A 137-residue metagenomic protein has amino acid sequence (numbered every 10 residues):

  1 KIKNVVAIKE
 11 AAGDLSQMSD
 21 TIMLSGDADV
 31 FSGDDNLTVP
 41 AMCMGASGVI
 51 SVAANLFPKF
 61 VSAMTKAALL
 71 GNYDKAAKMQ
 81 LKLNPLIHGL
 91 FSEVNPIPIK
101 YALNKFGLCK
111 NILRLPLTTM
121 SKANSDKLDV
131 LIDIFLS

Functional and structural regions predicted by a protein language model:
K1-F91: Catalytic alpha/beta core domains of metabolic enzymes, predominantly
G45-A46, K82-L117: Conserved short secondary-structure transition element at the edge of the structured enzyme core that lines
V52, L70-Y73, I97-P98, L131-L136: Short, structured secondary-structure boundary patches
F60, M79, N95, N124-K127: Alpha-helical structural motif
C109-S137: Flexible C-terminal active-site loop/helix
